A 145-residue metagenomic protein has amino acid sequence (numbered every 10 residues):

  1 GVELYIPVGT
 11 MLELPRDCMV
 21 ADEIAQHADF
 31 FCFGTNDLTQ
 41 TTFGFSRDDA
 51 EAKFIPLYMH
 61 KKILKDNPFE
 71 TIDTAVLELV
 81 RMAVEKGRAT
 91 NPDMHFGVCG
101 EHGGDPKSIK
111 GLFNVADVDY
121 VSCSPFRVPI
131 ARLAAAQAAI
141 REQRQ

Functional and structural regions predicted by a protein language model:
G1-Q145: Conserved alpha/beta-domain cores
